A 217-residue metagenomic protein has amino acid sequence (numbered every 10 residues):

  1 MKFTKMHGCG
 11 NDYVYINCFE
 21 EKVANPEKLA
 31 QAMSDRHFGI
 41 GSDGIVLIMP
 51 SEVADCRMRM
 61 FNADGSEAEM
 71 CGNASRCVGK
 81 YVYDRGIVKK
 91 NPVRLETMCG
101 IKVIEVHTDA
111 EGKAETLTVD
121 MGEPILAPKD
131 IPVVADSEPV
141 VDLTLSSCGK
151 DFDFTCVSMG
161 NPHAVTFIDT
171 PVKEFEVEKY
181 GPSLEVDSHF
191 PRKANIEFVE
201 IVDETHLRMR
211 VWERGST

Functional and structural regions predicted by a protein language model:
M1-K113, A164-T217: A glycine-rich beta-to-alpha transition motif near the start of alpha/beta enzyme domains, typified by
T97-V172, E176: ATP-dependent small-molecule kinase catalytic core of the GHMP/sugar-kinase superfamily and closely related
